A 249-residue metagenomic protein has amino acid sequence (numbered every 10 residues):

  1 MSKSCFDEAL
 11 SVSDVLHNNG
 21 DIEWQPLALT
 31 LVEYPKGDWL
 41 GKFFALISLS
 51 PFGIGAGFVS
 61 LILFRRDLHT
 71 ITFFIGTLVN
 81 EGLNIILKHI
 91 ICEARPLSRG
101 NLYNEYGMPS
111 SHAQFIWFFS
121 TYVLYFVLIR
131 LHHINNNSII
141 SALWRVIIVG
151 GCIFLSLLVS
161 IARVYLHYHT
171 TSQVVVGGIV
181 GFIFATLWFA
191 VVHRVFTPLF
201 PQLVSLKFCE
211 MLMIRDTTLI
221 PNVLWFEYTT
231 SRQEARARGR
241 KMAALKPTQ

Functional and structural regions predicted by a protein language model:
M1-N104, M108, W117, T121-Q249: Terminal transmembrane helix and immediately flanking juxtamembrane interfaces of multi-pass membrane proteins
H112: Extracytoplasmic
